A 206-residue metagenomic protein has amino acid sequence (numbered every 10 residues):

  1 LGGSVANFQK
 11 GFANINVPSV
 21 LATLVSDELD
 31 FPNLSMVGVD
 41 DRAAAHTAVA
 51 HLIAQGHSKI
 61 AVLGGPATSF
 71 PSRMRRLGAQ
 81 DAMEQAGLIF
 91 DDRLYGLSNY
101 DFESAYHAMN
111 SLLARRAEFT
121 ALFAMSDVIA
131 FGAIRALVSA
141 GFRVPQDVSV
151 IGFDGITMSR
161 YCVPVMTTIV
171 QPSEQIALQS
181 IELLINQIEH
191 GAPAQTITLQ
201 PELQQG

Functional and structural regions predicted by a protein language model:
L1-A50, A54, A114, E118: Alpha-helical recognition/docking segments in bacterial nutrient-uptake and carbohydrate-utilization systems
L24, M36-T47, L63-E84, L88-N110 (+4 more regions): Hinge/beta->alpha junction and helix N-cap segments in small-molecule ligand-binding domains
L34, A108-G206: Flexible loop/turn connectors
H57-K59, T120-A121: Residues that mark the start of a beta-strand
S58-K59, F90-L94, V144-V150: Short acidic capping loops at alpha-helix termini that bridge into adjacent secondary structure
